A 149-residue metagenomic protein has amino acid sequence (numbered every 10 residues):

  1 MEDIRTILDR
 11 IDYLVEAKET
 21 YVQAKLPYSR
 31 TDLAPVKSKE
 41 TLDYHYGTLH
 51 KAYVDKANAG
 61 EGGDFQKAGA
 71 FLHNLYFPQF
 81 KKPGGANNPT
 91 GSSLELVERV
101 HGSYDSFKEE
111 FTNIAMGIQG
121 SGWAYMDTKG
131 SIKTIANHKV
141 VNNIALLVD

Functional and structural regions predicted by a protein language model:
M1-T20: Charge-dense, intrinsically disordered terminal/linker segments
A17-D149: Feature for soluble, non-membrane regions of globular proteins
